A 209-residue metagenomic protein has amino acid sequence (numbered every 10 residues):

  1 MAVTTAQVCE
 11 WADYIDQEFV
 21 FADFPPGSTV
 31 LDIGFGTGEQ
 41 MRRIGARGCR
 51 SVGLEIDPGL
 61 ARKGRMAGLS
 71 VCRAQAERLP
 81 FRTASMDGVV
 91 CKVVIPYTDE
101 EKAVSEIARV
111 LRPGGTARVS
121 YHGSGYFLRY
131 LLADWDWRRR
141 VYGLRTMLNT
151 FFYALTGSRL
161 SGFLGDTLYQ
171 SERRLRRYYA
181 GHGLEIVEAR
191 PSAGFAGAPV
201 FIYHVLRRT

Functional and structural regions predicted by a protein language model:
C9-G27: Conserved alpha-helix/loop element of class I SAM-dependent methyltransferases that forms part of the SAM/SAH-binding
G27-G36: Conserved class I S-adenosyl-L-methionine
T37-R78: Class I SAM-dependent methyltransferase SAM/SAH-binding core
E77-V89: A short acidic, Gly/Pro-enriched loop at the edge of an enzyme's catalytic core that lines a small-molecule cofactor
G88-E101: A short SAM/SAH-binding and catalytic strip from SAM-dependent methyltransferases
E101-P113: A short glycine-rich, Lys/Arg-flanked "PGG" loop and its adjoining helix->strand segment in the class I
R118-L148: Conserved class I S-adenosyl-L-methionine
G165-G183: Short alpha-helix
